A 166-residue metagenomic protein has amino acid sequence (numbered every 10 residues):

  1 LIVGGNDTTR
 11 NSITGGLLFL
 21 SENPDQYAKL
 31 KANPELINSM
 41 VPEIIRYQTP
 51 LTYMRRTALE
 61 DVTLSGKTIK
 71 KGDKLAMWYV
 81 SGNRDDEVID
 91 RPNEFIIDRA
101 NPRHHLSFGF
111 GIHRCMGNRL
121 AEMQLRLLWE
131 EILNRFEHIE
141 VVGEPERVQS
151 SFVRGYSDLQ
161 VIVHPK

Functional and structural regions predicted by a protein language model:
L1-K166: Cytochrome P450
